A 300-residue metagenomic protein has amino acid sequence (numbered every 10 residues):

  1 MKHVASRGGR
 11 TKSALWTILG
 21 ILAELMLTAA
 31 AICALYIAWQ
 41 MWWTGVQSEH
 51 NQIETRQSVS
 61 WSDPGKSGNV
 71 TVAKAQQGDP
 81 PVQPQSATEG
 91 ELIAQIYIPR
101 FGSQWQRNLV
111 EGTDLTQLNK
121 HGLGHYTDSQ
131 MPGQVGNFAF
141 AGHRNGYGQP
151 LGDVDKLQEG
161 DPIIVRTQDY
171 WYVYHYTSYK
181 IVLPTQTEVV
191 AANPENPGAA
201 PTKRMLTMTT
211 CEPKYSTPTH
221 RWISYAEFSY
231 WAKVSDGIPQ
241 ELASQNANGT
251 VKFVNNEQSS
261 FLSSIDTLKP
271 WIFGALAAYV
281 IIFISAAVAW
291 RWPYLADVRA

Functional and structural regions predicted by a protein language model:
M1-L15, R299-A300: N-terminal Lys/Arg-rich, disordered targeting/topogenic segments
H3, Y279-V288: Long non-globular sequence segments
K12-Y279, A289-V298: Solvent-exposed, non-transmembrane regions of membrane-associated and secreted proteins
